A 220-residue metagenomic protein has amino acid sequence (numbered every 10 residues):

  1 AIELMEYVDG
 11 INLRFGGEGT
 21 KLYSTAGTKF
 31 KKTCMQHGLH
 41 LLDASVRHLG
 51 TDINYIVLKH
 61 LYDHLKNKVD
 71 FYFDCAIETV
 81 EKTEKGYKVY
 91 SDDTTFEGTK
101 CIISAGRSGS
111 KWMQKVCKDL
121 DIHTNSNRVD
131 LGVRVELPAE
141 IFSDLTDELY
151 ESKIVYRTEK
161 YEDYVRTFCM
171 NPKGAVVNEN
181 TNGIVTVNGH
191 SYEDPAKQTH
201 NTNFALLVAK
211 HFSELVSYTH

Functional and structural regions predicted by a protein language model:
A1, T25-H220: Residues forming the flavin
A1-G27: N-terminal FAD cofactor-binding segment of flavoenzymes
